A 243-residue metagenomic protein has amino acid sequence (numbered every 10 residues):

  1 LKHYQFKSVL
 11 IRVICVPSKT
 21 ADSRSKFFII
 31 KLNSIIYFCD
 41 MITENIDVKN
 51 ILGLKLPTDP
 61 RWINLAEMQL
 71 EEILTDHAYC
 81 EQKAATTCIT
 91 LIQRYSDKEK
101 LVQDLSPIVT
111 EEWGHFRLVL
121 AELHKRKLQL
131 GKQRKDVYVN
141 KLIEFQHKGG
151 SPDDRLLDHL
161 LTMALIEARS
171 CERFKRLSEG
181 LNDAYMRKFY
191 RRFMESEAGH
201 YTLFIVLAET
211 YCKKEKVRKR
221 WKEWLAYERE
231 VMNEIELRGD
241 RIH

Functional and structural regions predicted by a protein language model:
L1-S18, D22-S23, N33: Short, low-complexity, charge-dense intrinsically disordered segments
L10, K31-L32, L120, A208: Prokaryotic Sec-type signal peptides and long signal-anchor helices with extended Leu/Ile/Val-rich h-regions
I29, I35-E44: Short, positively charged and aromatic/hydrophobic N-terminal segments
M41-H243: Non-heme di-metal
